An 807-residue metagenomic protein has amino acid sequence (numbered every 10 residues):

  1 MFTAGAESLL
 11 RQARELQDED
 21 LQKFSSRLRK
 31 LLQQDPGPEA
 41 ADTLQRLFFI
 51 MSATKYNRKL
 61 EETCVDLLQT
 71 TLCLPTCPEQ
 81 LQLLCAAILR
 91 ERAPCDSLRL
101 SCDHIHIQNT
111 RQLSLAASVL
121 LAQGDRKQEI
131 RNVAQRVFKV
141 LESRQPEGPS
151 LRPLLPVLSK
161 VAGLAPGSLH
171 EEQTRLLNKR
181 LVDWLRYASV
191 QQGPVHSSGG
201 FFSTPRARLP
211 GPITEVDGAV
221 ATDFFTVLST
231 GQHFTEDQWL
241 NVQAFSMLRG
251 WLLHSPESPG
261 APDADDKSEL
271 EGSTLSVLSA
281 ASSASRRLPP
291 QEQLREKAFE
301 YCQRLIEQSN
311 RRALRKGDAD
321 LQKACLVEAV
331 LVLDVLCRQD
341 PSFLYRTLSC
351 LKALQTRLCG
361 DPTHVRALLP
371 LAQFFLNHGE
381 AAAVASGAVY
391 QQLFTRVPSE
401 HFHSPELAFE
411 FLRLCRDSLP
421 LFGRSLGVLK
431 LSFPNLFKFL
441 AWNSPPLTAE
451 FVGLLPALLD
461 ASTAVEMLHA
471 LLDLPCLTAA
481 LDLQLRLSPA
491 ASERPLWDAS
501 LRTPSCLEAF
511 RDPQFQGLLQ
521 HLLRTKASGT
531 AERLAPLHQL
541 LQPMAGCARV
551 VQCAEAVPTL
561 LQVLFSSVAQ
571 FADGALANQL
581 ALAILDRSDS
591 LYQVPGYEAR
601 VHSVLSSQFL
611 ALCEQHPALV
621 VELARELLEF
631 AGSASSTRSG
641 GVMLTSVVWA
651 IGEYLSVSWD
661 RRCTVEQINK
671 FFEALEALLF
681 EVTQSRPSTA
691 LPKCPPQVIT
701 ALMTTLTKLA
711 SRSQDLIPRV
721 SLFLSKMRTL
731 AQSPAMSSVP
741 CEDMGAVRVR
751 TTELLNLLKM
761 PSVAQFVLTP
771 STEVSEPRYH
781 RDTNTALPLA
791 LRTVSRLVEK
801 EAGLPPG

Functional and structural regions predicted by a protein language model:
M1-R416, P420-P434, A441-G807: Extended alpha-solenoid scaffolds built from HEAT/ARM-like alpha-helical repeats and adjacent low-complexity/polar
